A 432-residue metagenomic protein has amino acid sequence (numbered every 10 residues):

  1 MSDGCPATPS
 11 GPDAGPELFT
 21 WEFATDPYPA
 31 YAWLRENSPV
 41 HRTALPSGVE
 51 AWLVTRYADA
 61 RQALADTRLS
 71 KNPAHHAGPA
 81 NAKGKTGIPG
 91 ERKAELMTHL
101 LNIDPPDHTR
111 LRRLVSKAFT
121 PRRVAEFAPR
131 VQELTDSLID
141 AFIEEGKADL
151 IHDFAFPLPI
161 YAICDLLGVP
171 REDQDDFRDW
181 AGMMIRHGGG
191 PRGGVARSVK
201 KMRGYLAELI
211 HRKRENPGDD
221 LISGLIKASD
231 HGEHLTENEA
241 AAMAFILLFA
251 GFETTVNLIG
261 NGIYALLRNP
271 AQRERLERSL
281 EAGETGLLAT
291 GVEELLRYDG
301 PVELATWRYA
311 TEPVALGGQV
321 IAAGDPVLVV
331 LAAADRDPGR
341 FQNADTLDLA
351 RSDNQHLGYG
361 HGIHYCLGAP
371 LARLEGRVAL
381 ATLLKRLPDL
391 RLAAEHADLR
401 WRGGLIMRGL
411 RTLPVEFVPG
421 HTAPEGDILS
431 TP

Functional and structural regions predicted by a protein language model:
M1-P432: Cytochrome P450
